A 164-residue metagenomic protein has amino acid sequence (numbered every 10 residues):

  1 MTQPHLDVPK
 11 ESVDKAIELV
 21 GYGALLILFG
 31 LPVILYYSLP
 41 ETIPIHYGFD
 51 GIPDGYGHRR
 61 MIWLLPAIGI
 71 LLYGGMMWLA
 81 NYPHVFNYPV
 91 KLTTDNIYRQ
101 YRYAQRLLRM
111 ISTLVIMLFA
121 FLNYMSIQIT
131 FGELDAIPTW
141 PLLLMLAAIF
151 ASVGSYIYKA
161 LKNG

Functional and structural regions predicted by a protein language model:
M1-E11: Short, Lys/Arg-rich, polar N-terminal cytosolic tail immediately upstream of the first transmembrane signal-anchor
P9-L25, I62-W63: Alpha-helical transmembrane segments and their helix-start/interface "positive-inside/aromatic belt" motifs in integral
I17-Y22, G75-L79, A104-M117: Select subsegments of transmembrane alpha-helices in polytopic membrane proteins, especially boundary-proximal
G21-G23, Y56-G75, P141-I149: Alpha-helical transmembrane segments
G30-L31, T113-G132: Alpha-helical transmembrane segments and their membrane-interface junctions in multi-pass membrane proteins
P32-L64: Active-site and channel-lining beta-strand-loop segments that bind or position nucleotide-derived/phosphorylated
L35, L71-V90, I157-N163: Membrane-water interface of transmembrane alpha-helices
K91-A104: Short membrane-interface loop/juxtamembrane segments of multi-pass integral membrane proteins
